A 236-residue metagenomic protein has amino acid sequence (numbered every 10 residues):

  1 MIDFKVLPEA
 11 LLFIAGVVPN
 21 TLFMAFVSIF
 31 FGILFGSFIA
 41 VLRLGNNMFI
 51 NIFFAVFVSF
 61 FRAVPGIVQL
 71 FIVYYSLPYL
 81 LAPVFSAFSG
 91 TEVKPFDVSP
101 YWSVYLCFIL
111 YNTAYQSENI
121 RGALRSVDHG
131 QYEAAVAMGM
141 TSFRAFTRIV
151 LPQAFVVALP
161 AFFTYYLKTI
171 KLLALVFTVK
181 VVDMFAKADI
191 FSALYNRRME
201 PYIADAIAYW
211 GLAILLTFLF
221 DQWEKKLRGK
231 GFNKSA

Functional and structural regions predicted by a protein language model:
M1-A236: Transmembrane alpha-helices and adjacent helix-loop boundaries
